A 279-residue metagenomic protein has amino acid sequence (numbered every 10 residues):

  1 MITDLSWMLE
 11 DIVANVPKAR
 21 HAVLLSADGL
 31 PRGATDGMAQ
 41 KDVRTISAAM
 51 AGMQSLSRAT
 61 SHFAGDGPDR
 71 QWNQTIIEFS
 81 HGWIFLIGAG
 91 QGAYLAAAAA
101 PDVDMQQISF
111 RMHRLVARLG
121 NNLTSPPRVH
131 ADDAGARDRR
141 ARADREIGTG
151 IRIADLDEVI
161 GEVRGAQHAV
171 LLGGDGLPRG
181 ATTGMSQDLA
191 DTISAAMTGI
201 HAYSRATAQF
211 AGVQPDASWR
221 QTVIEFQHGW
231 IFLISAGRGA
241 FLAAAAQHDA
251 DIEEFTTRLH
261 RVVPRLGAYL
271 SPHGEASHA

Functional and structural regions predicted by a protein language model:
M1-A19, D28-A166, D175-A279: Acidic, low-complexity cytosolic segments
